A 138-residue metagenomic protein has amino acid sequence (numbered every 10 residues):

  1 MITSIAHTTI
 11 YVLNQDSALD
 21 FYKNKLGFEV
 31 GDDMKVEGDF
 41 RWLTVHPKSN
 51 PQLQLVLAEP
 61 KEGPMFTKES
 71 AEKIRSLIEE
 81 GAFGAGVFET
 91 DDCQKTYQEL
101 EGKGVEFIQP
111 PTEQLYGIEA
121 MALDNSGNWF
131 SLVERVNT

Functional and structural regions predicted by a protein language model:
M1, I10, D33, R41-H46 (+1 more regions): Vicinal oxygen chelate
Y11-K61: Core segments of cupin and vicinal oxygen chelate
V56-P64, V133-T138: Short, basic, helix/turn surface patches
M65-E69: A short, polar/proline- and glycine-enriched secondary-structure boundary/capping micro-motif
A71-S76: Short, P/G- and charge-enriched loop/turn segments at secondary-structure junctions
